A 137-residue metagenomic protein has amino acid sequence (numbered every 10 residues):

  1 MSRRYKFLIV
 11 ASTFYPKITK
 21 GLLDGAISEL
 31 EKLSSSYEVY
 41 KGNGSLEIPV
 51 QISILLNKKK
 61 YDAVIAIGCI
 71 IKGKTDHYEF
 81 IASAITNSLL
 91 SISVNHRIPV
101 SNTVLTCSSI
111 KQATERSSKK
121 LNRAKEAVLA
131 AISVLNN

Functional and structural regions predicted by a protein language model:
S2-V39: Glycine-rich phosphate/diphosphate-binding loop of Rossmann-like nucleotide-binding domains
T13-F14, C69-I70, L105-S109: Short, ordered loop/turn segments at secondary-structure junctions
G25, E29, L33, L55-K58 (+3 more regions): Change "in soluble alpha/beta enzymes" to "in soluble alpha/beta proteins
E29-K59: Active-site rim loops that border cofactor/substrate pockets in soluble metabolic enzymes
V50-L89: Glycine-rich phosphate-binding loop
E79-T106: Short, acidic/small-residue loops that bind anionic groups at enzyme active sites
C107-A124: Phosphate-binding/catalytic loops
L121-N137: A charged, well-structured terminal subsegment
